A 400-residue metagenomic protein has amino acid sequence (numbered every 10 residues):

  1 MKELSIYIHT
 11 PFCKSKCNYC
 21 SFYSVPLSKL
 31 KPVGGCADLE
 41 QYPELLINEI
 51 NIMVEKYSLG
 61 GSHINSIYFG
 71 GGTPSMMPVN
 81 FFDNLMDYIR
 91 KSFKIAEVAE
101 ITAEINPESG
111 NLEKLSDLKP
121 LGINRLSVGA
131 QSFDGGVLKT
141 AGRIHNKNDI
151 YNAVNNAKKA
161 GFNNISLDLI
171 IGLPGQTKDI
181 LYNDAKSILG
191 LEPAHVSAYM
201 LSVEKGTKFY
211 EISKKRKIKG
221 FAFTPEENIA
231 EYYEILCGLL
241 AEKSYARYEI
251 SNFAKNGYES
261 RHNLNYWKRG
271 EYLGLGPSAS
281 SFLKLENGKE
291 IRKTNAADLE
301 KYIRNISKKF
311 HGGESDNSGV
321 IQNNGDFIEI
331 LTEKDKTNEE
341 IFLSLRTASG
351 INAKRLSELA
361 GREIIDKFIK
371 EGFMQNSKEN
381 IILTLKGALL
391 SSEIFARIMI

Functional and structural regions predicted by a protein language model:
E3-S5, S21-K56, S62-L359: C-terminal scaffold of the Radical SAM
S5, E363-I365, S392-E393: Auxiliary N-terminal substrate/complex-recognition segments of SAM-dependent methyltransferases
I6-T10: Short active-site neighborhood of thiol/selenol oxidoreductases, capturing the structured segment around
P11-S24: Local cysteine-cluster metal-coordination motifs and their immediate loop/turn environment, predominantly Fe-S cluster
S357-K370: Short amphipathic alpha-helical interaction segments
I369-E379: A short, conserved structural fragment
N380-T384: Minor-groove-contacting beta-hairpin "wing" of winged helix-turn-helix DNA-binding domains
K386-I400: Short, amphipathic alpha-helical interaction segments positioned at domain boundaries
